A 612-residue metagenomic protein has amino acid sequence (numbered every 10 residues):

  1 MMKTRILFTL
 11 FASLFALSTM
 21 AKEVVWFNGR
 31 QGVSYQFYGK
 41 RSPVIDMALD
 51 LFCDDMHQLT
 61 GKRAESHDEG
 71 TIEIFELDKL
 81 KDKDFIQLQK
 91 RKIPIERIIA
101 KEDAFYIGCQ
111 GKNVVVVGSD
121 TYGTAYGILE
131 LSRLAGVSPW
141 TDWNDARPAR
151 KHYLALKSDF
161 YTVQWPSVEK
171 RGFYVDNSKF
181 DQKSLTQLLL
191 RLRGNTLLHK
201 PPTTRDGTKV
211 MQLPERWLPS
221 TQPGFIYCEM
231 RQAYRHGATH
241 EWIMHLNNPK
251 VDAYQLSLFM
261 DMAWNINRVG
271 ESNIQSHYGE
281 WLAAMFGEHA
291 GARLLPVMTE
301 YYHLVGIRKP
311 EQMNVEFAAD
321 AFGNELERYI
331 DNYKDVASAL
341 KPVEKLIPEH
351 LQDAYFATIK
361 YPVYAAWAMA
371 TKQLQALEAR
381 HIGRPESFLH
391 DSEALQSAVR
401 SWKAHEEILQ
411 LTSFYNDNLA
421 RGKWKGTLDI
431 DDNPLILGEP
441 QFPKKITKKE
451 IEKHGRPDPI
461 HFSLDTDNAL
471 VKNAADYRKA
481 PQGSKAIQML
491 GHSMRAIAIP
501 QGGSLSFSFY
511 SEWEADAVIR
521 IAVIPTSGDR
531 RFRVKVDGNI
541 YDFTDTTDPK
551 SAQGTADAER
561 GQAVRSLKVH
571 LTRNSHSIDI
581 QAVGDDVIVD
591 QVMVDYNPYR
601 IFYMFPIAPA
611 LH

Functional and structural regions predicted by a protein language model:
M1-F8: Bacterial N-terminal signal peptides that target proteins for export
A12-M20: Hydrophobic h-region of N-terminal signal peptides that target proteins for export in Gram-negative bacteria
K22-W165: Contiguous, structured surface segment used for ligand recognition
T71-I72, N113-V115, K170-G172, G194-T196 (+8 more regions): Beta-sheet entry/capping signal
V115-G118, Y174-F180, N195-P201, M211-G224: The substrate-binding groove and active-site-proximal loops of carbohydrate-active enzymes, especially glycoside
D120, D432, Q441-H612: Extracytoplasmic
W140-K200: An acidic-aromatic substrate-binding cleft motif
D159, T203, T208-P481, S575: Substrate-binding groove of N-acetylhexosamine-processing glycoside hydrolases
